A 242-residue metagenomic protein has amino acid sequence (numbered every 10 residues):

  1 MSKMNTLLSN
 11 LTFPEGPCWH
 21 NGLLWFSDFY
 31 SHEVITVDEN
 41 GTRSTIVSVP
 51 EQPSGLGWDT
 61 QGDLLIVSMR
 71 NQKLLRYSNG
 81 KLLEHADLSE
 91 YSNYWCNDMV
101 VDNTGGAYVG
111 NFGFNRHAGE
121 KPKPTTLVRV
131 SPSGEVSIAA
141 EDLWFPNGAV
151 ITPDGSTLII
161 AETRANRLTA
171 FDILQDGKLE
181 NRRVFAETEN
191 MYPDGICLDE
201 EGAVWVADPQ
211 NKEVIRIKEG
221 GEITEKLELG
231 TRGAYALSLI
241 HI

Functional and structural regions predicted by a protein language model:
T6-H32: Beta-strand-rich domains and repeat architectures in extracellular enzymes and scaffolds, especially beta-propellers
T6-N10, I46-P50, A86-Y91, A139-L143 (+2 more regions): Surface loop/turn motifs at the tips and blade-to-blade linkers of beta-strand repeat domains
F13, Y30, Q52, W95 (+4 more regions): Beta-rich catalytic cores
P17, L56, M99, A149 (+2 more regions): Hydrophobic core register within WD40 beta-propeller blades
G22, Q61-G62, T104-G105, D154-S156 (+1 more regions): Short coil/turn segments that connect the beta-strands within blades of beta-propeller domains
F26-S27, I66-V67, V109-G110, I160-A161 (+1 more regions): Residue position within the beta-strands of beta-propeller blades
F171-G177: Short loop/turn segments immediately following beta-strands, especially the blade-tip and inter-blade linker loops
I240-I242: Conserved small/polar residues in nucleotide/adenosyl-binding loops
